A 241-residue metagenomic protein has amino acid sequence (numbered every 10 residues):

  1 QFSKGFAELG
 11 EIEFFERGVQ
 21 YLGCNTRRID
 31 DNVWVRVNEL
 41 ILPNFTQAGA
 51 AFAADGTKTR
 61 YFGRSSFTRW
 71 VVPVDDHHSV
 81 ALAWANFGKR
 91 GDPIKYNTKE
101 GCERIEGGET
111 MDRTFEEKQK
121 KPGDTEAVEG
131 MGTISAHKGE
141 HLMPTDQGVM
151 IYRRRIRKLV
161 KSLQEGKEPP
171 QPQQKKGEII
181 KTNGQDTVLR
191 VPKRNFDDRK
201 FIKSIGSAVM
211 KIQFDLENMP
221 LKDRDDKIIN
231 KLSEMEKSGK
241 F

Functional and structural regions predicted by a protein language model:
Q1-F241: C-terminal catalytic domain of Rieske-type non-heme iron oxygenases
